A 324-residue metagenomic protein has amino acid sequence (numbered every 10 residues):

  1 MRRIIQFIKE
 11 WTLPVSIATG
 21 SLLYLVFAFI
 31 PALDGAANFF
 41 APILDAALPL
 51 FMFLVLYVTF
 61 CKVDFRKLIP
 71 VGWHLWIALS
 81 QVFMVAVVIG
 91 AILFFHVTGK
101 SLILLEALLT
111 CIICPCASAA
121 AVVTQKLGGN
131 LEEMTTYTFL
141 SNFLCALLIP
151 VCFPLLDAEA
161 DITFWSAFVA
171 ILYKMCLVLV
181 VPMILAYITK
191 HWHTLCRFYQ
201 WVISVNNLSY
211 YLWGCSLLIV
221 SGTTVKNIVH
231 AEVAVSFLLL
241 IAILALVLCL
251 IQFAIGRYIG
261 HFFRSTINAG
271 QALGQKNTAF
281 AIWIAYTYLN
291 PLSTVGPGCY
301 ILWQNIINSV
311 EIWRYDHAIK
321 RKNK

Functional and structural regions predicted by a protein language model:
M1-K324: Alpha-helical transmembrane segments of multi-pass small-molecule/ion transporters
